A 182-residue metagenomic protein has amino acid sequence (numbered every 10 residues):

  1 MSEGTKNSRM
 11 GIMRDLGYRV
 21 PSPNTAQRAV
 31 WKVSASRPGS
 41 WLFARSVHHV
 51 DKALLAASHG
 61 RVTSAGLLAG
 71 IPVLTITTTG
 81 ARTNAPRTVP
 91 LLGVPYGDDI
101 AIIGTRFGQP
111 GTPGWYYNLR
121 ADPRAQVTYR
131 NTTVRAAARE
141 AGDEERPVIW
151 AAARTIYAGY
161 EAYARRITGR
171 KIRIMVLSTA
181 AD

Functional and structural regions predicted by a protein language model:
S2-A44: Compositionally biased, charge-rich terminal segments
D15-Y18, R106-Y160, R166-R170, T179-A181: Short, structured beta-strand-loop surface elements
G39-A81, P86: Short, conserved active-site entrance elements at the starts or edges of catalytic domains
V62-S64, E161-A164: Short, P/G- and charge-enriched loop/turn segments at secondary-structure junctions
I71-F107: Short beta-strand segments
L74, R173-M175: Short beta-strand micro-motifs in enzyme catalytic cores
G97-D98, A180-D182: Short loop segments at secondary-structure junctions
